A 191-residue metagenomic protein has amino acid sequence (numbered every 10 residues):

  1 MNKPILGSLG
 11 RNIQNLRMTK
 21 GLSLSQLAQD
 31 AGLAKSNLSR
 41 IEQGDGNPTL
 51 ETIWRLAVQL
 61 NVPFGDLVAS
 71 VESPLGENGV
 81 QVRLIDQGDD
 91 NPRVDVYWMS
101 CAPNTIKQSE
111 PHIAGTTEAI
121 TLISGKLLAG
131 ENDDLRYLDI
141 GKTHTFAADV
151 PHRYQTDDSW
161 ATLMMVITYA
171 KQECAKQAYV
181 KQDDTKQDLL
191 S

Functional and structural regions predicted by a protein language model:
R11-A28: Short basic helix-loop element that most often maps to the first helix and adjoining turn of HTH DNA-binding modules
G32-P48: Recognition helix of helix-turn-helix/homeodomain-like DNA-binding domains that insert into the DNA major groove
E51-D66: DNA major-groove recognition helix of helix-turn-helix/homeodomain DNA-binding modules
G76-P111, V166-I167: A short glycine-rich, His/Asp/Glu-containing loop-to-beta-strand
I106-Q108, H144, D149-R153: Histidine-centered metal-chelating micro-motifs
G115-E131: Glycine- and acidic-residue-biased ligand/ion/polar-headgroup-sensing regions
N132-D149: Short acidic-glycine-tyrosine-enriched beta hairpin
A148-E173: Ligand-binding loop in jelly-roll beta-barrel domains
